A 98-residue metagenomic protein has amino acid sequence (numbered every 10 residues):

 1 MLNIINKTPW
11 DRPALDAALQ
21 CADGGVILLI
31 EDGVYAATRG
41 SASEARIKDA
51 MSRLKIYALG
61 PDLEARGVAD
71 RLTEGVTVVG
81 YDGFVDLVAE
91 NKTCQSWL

Functional and structural regions predicted by a protein language model:
M1-A14, E31-G40: Short, glycine-rich nucleotide/cofactor-binding loops
W10-I27: Histidine-anchored nucleotide/phosphate-binding helix
R12, G40-E44, V78-Y81: Structural motif corresponding to alpha-helix initiation and N-cap regions
A17-Q20, S41-E44, L72-E74: Short, glycine/charged-enriched secondary-structure capping and boundary segments
L19-D23, R46-R53: Short, conserved loop/helix-junction motifs that constitute active-site signature segments in enzyme catalytic cores
G25-E31, L54-D62: Short internal beta-strands
G33-D49, V68: N-terminal beta-loop-helix "entrance" segment that forms/cooperates in small-molecule cofactor or anionic ligand
R66-L98: C-terminal structural segments of small proteins and small subunits
